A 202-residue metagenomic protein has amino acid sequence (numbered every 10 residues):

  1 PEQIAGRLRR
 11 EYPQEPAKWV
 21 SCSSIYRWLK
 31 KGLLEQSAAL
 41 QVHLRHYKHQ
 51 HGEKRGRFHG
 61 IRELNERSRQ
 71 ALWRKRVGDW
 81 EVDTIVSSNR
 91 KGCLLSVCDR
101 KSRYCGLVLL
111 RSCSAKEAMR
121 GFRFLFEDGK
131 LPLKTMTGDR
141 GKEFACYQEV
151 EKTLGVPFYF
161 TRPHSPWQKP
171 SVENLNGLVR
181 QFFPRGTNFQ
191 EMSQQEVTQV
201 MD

Functional and structural regions predicted by a protein language model:
E2-E15: DNA-recognition alpha helix
I4, I25, D83, V97 (+5 more regions): Mobile genetic element proteins and their domesticated derivatives, centered on retroelements and DNA transposons
R7-L8, Q148-D202: Charged alpha-helix within mobile-element recombinases
Q14-L72: Basic, flexible linker segments flanking DNA-binding modules in nucleic acid-interacting mobile-element proteins
R69-C105: An active-site-proximal beta-strand-loop segment
V86-R90, L107-K130: Active-site beta-loop-alpha junctions of metal-dependent nucleic acid enzymes, especially the RNase H-like/DDE
S102-G106, D128-K134, F182-F183: Short, surface-exposed connector motifs at secondary-structure boundaries
L131-C146, H164: Acidic/histidine-rich, metal-coordinating catalytic segments
